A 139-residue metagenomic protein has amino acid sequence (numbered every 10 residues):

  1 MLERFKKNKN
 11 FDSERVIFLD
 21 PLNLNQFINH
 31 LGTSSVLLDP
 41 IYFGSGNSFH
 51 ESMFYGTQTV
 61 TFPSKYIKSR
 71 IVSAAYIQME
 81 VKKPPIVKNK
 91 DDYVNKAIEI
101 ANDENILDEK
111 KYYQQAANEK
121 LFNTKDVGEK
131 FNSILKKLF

Functional and structural regions predicted by a protein language model:
M1-K7, S52, K68, L138: Catalytic cores of transferase enzymes with a strong primary signal for eukaryotic protein kinases
M1-P21: Nucleotide-activated donor-binding/catalytic signature segment of Leloir-type glycosyltransferases, i.e., the conserved
F5-K9, I100-N105, F139: A generic secondary-structure signal for well-formed alpha-helical elements
K6-K9, Q26-F27, F49: Short, flexible, glycine/charge-rich loop motifs used to bind or transfer phosphoryl groups or to couple energy/partner
V16-N29, S45: Conserved active-site histidine-acidic residue motif and adjacent donor-binding/catalytic loop of glycosyltransferases
N25-I28, K90-D91, K125, E129: Residues in well-ordered alpha-helical elements
G32, V36, P40-T124: Catalytic binding pocket for nucleotide-activated donors in carbohydrate/polymer assembly enzymes
N123-F139: C-terminal alpha-helical cap of glycosyltransferases
